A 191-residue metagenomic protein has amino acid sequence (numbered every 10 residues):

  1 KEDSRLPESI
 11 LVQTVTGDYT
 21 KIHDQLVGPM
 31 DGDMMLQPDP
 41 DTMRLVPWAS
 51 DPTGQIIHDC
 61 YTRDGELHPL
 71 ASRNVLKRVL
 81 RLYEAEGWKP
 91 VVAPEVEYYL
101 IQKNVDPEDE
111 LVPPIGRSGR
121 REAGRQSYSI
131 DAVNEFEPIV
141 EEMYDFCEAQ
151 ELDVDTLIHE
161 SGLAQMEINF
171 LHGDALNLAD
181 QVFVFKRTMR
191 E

Functional and structural regions predicted by a protein language model:
K1-T156, L178-V184: ATP/Mg2+-dependent ligation/transfer catalytic cores
I56-T62, M166-G173: Short, hydrophobic beta-strand segments
V96, E160-I168: Short, conserved phosphate-binding/catalytic loop or strand-edge motifs used in phosphoryl-/nucleotidyl-transfer
I101, V105, Q165, N169-F170: Charge-rich, low-complexity amphipathic helices in intrinsically disordered tails/linkers adjacent to domains
I158-H159, H172: Histidine-centered active-site/metal-ligand motif
Q165, L178-E191: Acidic, glycine-rich loop-and-beta core segments that form the ion-binding/anion-interacting portion of active sites
